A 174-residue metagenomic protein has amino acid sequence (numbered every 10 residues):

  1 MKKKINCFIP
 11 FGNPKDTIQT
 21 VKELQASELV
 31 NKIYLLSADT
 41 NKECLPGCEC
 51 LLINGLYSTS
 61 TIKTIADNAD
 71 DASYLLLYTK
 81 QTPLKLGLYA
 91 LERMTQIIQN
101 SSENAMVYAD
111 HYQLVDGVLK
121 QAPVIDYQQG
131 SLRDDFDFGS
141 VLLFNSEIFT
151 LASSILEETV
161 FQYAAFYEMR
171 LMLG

Functional and structural regions predicted by a protein language model:
I5-D16, S27: A conserved hydrophobic helix/loop-capping motif in glycosyltransferases and polysaccharide synthases
Q19-N31: Short, acidic, metal-binding catalytic loop of nucleotide-sugar glycosyltransferases
V30-N41, N54: Short beta-strand/loop segment that forms part of the nucleotide-sugar
I53-D70: Glycine-rich, basic loop-to-helix element that forms the pyrophosphate-binding segment of sugar-nucleotide handling
D70-K85: Short beta-strand-to-loop acidic/aromatic patch adjacent to the donor-nucleotide binding site
P83, L88-Q121: Conserved donor NDP-sugar-binding/catalytic core segment of glycosyltransferases
L119-S146: A recurrent flexible, glycine/aromatic-enriched loop bordering the glycosyltransferase active site that acts as
I148, T159-G174: A short, conserved alpha-helix in the catalytic core of glycosyltransferases
